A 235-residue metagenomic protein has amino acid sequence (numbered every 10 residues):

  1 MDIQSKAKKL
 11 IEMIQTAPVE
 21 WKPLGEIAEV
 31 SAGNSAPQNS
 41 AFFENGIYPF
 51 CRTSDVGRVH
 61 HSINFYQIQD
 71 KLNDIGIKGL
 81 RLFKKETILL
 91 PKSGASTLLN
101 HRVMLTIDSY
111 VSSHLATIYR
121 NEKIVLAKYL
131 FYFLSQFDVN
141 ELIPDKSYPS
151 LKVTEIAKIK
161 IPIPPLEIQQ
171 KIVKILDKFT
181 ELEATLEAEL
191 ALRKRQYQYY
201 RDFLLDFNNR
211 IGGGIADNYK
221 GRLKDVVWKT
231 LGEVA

Functional and structural regions predicted by a protein language model:
M1-I14, V56, N209-G214: Accessory (non-catalytic) regions of SAM-dependent nucleic-acid methyltransferases and partner specificity/recognition
M1-Q4, T16-E20, K160-K194, Q198 (+1 more regions): Amphipathic alpha-helical segments
E12-N34, N218-A235: Non-catalytic DNA-recognition/assembly elements of restriction-modification systems
I27-N39, S54-K85, G232-A235: Sequence-specific dsDNA recognition surfaces
R52-T53, Q67-S135: A short beta-sheet element
V59, L98-L99, R120, S135-D145 (+1 more regions): Long compositionally biased, domain-poor regions of proteins
S109-A116, S147-P164: A short glycine-rich beta-alpha junction/loop motif
L190, K194, R201-N208, I215: Coiled-coil heptad-register positions
